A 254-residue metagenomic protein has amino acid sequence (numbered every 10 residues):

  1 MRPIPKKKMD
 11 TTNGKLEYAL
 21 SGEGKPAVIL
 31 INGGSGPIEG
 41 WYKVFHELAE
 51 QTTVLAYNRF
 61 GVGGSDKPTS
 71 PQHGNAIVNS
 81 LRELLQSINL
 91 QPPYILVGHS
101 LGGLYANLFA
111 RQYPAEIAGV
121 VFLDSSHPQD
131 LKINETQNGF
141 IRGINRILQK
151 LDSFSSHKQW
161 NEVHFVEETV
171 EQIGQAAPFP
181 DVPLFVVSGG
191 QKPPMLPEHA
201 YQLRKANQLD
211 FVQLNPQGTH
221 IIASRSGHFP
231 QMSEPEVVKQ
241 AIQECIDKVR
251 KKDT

Functional and structural regions predicted by a protein language model:
M1-K15: N-terminal cap/lid segment of alpha/beta-hydrolase-fold proteins
T12, A56-V97, Q137-F140: Active-site loop/oxyanion-hole signature of alpha/beta-hydrolase fold enzymes
G14-G64: Conserved HGGG/HGGXW glycine-rich cap/lid loop of the alpha/beta-hydrolase fold
N58, L123-D124, V187: Alpha/beta-hydrolase-fold catalytic nucleophile elbow
Q91-Q129: Conserved hydrolase catalytic core segment
V121-S153: Flexible "cap/lid" loop of the alpha/beta hydrolase fold
Q149-R225: Conserved serine/cysteine hydrolase catalytic core
G218-T254: Catalytic active-site module of serine/aspartate enzymes centered on a nucleophile-bearing elbow/loop
